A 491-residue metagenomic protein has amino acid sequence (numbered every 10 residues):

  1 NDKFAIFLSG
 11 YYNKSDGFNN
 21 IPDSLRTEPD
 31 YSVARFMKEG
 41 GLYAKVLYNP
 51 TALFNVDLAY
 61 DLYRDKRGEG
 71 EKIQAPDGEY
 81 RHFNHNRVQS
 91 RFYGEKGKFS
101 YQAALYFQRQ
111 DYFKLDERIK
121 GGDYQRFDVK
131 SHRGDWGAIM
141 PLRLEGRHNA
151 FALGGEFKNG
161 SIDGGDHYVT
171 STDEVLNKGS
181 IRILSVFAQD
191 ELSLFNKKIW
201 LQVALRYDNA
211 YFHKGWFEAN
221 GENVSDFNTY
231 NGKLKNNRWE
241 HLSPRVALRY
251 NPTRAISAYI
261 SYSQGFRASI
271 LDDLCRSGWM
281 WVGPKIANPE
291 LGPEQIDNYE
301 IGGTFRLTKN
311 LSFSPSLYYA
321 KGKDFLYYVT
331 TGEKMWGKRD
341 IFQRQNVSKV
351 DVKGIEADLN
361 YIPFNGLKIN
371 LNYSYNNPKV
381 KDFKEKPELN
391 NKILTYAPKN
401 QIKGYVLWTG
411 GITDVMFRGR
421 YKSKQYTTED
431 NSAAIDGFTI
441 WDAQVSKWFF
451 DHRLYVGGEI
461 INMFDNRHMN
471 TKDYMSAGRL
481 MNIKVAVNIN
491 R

Functional and structural regions predicted by a protein language model:
N1-K14, L25-K66, N84-K96, L144-R147 (+2 more regions): Transmembrane beta-barrel wall of Gram-negative outer-membrane proteins
K3-I6, L53-V56, K98-Y101, H148-F151 (+7 more regions): Repeated loop/turn-to-beta-strand initiation elements of outer-membrane beta-barrel proteins
K3-N20, N55, A59-D65, Y101-K120 (+6 more regions): Surface-exposed extracellular loop regions of Gram-negative outer-membrane beta-barrel proteins
S15-I21, F266, K321-K323, K379 (+3 more regions): C-terminal beta-signal and adjacent terminal beta-strands/loops of Gram-negative outer-membrane beta-barrel proteins
T27-S32, E69-Y80, R87, I119-K130 (+9 more regions): Extracellular loop and loop/strand-boundary signature of outer-membrane beta-barrel proteins
R64-K66, D111-F113, N159-D166, N209-T229 (+5 more regions): Surface-exposed extracellular loop regions of Gram-negative outer-membrane beta-barrel proteins, predominantly
Q74-E95, S131, V175-I183, G232-S243 (+6 more regions): Outer-membrane beta-barrel signature, preferentially recognizing the C-terminal barrel domain of Gram-negative
L194-N196, L201, N209, S314 (+7 more regions): Gram-negative outer-membrane beta-barrel transporters
